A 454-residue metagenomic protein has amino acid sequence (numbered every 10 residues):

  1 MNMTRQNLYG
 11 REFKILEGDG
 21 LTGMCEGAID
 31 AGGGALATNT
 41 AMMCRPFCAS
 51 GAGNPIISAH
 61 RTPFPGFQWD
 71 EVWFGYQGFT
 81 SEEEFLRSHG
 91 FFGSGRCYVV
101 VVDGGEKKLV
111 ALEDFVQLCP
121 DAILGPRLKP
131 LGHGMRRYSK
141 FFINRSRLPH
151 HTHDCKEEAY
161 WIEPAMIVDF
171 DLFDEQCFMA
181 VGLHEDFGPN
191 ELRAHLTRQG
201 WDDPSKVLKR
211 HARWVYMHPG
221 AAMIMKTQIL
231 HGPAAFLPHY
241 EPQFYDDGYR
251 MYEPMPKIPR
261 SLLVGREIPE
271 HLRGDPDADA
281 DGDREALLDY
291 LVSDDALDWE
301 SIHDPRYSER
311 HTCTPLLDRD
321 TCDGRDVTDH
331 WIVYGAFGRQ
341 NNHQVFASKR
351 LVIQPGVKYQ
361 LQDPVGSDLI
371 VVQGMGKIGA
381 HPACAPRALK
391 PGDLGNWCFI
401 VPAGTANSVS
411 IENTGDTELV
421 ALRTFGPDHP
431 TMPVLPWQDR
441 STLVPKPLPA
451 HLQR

Functional and structural regions predicted by a protein language model:
M1-E191, D246-G248, M255-E309, C313 (+2 more regions): Transition-metal
G134-M135, R145, T152-E158, R210 (+2 more regions): A short beta-loop-beta micro-motif enriched in histidine and acidic residues
K156, E163-K226, L230: Intrinsically disordered, low-complexity linker/loop segments enriched in Gly/Pro and charged/polar residues
K206-D275: Loop-centered beta-sheet repeat module
H211-I224, G379-S410: Short acidic-glycine-tyrosine-enriched beta hairpin
L291-G366: Functionally critical, mid-to-C-terminal surface segments that flank or help form catalytic/ligand
V357-Y359, G374-A380: Short beta-strand segments in beta-sandwich/barrel cores
V371, S410-G415: Asparagine-centered strand-capping/turn motif at beta-strand->loop junctions
